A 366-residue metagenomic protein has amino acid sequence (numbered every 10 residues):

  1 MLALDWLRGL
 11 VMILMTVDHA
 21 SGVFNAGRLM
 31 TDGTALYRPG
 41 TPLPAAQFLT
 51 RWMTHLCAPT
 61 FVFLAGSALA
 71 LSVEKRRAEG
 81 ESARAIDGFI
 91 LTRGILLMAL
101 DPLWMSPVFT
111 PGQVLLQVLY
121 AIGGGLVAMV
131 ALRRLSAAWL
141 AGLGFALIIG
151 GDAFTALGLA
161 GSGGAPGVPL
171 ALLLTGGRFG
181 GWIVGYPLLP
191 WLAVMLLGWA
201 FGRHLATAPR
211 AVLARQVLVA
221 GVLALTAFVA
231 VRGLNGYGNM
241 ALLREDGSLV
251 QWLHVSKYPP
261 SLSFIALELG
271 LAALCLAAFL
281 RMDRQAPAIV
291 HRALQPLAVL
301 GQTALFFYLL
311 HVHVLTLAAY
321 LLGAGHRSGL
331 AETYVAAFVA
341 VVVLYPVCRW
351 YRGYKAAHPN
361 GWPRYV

Functional and structural regions predicted by a protein language model:
M1-V366: Alpha-helical transmembrane segments and their immediate juxtamembrane cytosolic regions
